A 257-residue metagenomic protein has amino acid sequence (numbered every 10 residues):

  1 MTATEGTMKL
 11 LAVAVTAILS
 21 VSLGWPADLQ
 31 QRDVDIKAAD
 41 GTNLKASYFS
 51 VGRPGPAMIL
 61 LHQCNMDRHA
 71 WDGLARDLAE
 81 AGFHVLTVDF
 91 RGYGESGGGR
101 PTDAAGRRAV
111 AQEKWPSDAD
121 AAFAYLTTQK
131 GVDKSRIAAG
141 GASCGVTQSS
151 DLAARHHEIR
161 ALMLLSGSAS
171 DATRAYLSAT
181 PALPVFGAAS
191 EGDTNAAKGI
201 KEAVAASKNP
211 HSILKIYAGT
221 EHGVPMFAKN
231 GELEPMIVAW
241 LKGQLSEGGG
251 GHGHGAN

Functional and structural regions predicted by a protein language model:
A27-V51: N-terminal cap/lid segment of alpha/beta-hydrolase-fold proteins
G55-Q63: Short beta-strand element of the alpha/beta-hydrolase
C64-R76, F90: The serine-hydrolase catalytic nucleophile loop
A70, G106-K130: Alpha/beta-hydrolase active-site loop
L78-R100: Conserved alpha/beta-hydrolase
A121-A182: Primarily recognizes the serine-hydrolase "nucleophile elbow" in alpha/beta-hydrolase and SGNH/GDSL folds
P181, G187-A189: Short beta-strand/loop motif that positions the catalytic acidic residue of the alpha/beta-hydrolase fold
T220-N230: Catalytic histidine-centered segment of alpha/beta-hydrolase-like enzymes
